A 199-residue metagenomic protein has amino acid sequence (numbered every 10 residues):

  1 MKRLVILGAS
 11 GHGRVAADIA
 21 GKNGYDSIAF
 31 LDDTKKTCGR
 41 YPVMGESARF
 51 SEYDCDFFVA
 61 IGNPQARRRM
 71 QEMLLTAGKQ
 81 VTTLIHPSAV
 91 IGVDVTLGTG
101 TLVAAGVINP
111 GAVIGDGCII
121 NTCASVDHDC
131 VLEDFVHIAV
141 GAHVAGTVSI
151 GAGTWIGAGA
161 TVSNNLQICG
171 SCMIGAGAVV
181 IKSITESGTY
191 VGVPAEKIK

Functional and structural regions predicted by a protein language model:
K2-A20: Glycine-rich adenosine-cofactor-binding loop
K2-V5, S27-I28, D54-F58: Short active-site oxyanion
G11-H12, Q65-A66, T96: Short alpha-helical
H12, K36, E196: Conserved Rossmann-like nucleotide-cofactor binding loop
A17, K35-V90: Phosphate-bearing ligand-interacting subdomains that bind or position ATP/ADP/UDP/GDP/NAD(P) or nucleotide-linked
K22-G39: NAD(P)-binding Rossmann-fold cofactor-contacting core
N23-Y25, L75-K79, K182: Short helix-capping segments at alpha-helix termini
T83-I198: Structural signal for interior beta-strand "rungs" in well-ordered beta-sheet cores of soluble enzyme domains
